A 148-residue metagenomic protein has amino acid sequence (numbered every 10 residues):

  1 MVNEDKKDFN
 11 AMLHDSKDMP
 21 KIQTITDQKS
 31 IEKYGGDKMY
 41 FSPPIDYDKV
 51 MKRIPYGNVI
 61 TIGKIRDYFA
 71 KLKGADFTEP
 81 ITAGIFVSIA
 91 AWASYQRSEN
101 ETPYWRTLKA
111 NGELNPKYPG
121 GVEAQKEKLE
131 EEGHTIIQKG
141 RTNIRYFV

Functional and structural regions predicted by a protein language model:
N3-V148: Nucleic acid-binding interface residues in structured DNA/RNA-binding domains, emphasizing the DNA-engaging scaffolds
